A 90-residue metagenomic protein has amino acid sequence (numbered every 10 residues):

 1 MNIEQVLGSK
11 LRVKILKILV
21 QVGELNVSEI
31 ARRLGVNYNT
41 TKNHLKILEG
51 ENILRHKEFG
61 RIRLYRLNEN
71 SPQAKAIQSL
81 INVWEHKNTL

Functional and structural regions predicted by a protein language model:
M1-K14: Short alpha-helical segments that sit at the start of domains
V22-N26: Short capping segments at the starts of secondary-structure elements
E29-R32: A short acidic, leucine-rich amphipathic alpha-helix
N39: Key DNA-contact positions within bacterial/archaeal DNA-binding proteins
L45-K46: Short, hydrophobic-biased segments on the C-terminal half of alpha helices that form "recognition helices"
N52: Glycine-centered, phosphate/nucleic-acid-interacting loop/turn motifs that mediate DNA/RNA or nucleotide
E58-L64, N70: Short, Lys/Arg-rich nucleic-acid/phosphate-binding segment
E69-L90: Amphipathic alpha-helical dimerization/coiled-coil segments that flank or bridge DNA-binding/regulatory modules
